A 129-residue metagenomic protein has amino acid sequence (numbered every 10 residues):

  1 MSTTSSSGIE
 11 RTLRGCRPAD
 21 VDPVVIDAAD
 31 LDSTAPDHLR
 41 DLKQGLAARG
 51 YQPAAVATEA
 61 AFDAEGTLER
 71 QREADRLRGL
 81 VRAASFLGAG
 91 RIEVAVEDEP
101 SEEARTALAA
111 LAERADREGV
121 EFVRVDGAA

Functional and structural regions predicted by a protein language model:
M1-Q71, D75, D116: N-terminal pre-domain/capping segments
E65-A129: Active-site acidic/histidine proton-transfer and metal-coordination neighborhood in alpha/beta enzyme cores
